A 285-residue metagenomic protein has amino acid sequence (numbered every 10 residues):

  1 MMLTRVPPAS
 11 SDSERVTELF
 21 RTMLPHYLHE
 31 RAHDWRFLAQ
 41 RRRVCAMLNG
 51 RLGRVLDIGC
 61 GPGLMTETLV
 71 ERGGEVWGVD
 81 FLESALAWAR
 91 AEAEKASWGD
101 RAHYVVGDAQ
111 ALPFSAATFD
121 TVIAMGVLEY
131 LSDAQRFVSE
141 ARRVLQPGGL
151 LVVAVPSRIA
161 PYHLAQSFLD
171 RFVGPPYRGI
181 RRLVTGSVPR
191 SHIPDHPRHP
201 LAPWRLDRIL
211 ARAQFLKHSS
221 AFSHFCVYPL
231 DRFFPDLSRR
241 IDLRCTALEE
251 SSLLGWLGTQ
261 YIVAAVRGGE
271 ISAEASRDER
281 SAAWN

Functional and structural regions predicted by a protein language model:
M2-G50, L64, T68, W88: Conserved class I S-adenosyl-L-methionine
L52-G61: Conserved class I S-adenosyl-L-methionine
P62-A111: Class I SAM-dependent methyltransferase SAM/SAH-binding core
I123: A conserved beta-strand element that flanks and buttresses the S-adenosyl-L-methionine
G126-Y130: Short catalytic micro-motifs in class I SAM-dependent methyltransferases
Q135-P147: A short glycine-rich, Lys/Arg-flanked "PGG" loop and its adjoining helix->strand segment in the class I
V152-R181: Conserved class I S-adenosyl-L-methionine
V173, T185-S187, H196-R198, W204-R208 (+1 more regions): A C-terminal cap/extension of S-adenosyl-L-methionine-dependent methyltransferases that defines the acceptor-substrate
